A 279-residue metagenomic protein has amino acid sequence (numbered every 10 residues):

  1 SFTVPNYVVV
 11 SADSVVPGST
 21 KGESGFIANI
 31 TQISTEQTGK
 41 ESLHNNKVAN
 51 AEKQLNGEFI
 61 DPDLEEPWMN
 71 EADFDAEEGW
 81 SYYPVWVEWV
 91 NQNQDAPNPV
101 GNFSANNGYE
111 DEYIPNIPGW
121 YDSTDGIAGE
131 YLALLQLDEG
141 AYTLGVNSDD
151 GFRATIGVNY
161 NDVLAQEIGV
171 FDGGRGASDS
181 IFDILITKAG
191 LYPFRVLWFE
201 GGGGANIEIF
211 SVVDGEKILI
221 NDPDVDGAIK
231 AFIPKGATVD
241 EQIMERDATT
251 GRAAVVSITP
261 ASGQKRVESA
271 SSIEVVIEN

Functional and structural regions predicted by a protein language model:
F2-Y7, A248-N279: N-terminal non-catalytic regions of secreted/periplasmic and cell-surface proteins
P5-T250: Acidic/polar, compositionally biased interaction segments
